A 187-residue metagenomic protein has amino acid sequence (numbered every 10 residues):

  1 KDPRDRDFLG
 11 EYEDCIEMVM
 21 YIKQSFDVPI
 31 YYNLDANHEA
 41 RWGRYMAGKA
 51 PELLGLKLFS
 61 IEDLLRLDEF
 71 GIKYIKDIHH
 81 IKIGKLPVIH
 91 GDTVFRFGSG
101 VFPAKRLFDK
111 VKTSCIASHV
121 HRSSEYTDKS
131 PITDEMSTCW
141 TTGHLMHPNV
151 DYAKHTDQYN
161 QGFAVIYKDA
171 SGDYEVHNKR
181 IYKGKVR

Functional and structural regions predicted by a protein language model:
K1-D68: Core catalytic region of metal-dependent phosphoesterases/phosphodiesterases, especially metallo-beta-lactamase-like
Q24-D27, D68-E69, K82-I83, L107-V111 (+1 more regions): Flexible, charged surface loops at secondary-structure boundaries
I30-N37, Y74-H79, H177-I181: Acidic carboxylate-rich catalytic motifs and surrounding loops in phosphoryl-/glycosyl-chemistry enzymes
G48-P87, G91, G98-F102, T113 (+2 more regions): Active-site-proximal loop/helix segment associated with metal-binding centers of metalloenzymes
L86-K179: Conserved beta-sheet core of the metallophosphoesterase superfamily
